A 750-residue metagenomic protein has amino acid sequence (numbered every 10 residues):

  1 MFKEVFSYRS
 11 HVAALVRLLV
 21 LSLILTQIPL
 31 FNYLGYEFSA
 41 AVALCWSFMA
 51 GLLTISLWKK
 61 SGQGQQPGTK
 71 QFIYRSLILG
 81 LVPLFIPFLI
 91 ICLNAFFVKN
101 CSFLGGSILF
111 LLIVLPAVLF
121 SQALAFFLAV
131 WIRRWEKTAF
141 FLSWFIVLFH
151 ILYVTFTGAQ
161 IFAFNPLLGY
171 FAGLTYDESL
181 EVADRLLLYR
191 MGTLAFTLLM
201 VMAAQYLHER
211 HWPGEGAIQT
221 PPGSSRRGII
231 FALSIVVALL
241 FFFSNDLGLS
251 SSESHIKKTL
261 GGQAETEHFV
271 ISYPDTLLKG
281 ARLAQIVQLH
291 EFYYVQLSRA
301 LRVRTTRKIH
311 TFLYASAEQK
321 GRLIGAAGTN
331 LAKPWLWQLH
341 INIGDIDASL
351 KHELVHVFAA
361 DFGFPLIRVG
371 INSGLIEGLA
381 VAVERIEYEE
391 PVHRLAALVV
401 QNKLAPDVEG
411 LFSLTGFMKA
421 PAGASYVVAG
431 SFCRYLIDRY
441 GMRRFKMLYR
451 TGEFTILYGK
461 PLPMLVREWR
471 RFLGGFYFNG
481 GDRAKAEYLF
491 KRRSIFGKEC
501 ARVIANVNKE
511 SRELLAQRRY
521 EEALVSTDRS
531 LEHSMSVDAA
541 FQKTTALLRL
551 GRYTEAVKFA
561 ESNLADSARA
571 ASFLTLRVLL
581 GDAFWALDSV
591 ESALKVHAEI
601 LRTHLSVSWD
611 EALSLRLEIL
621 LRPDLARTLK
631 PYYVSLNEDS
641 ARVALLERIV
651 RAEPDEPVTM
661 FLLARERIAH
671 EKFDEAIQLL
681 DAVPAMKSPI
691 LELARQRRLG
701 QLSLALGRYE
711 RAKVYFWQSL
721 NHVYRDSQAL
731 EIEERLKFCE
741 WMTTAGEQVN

Functional and structural regions predicted by a protein language model:
M1-W58: Hydrophobic alpha-helical transmembrane segments
L30-S39, I86-F110, F141-G192: Membrane-interfacial interhelical loops
L34, R75-W135: Secretory targeting signals
G35-V82, L89: Helix-loop-helix units of permease transmembrane domains in multi-pass membrane transporters, especially ABC
Y36-V42, S254-N372, V383-P391, L398-V408 (+3 more regions): Juxtacatalytic substrate-recognition/specificity segment
H150-L194, H211, S224, F231-S244 (+5 more regions): Beta/coil-rich, acidic/histidine-enriched accessory regions frequently appended to metallopeptidases
T193-I230: Cytosolic-side transmembrane helix boundary signature
I235-T259: Hydrophobic alpha-helical transmembrane segments in integral membrane proteins
